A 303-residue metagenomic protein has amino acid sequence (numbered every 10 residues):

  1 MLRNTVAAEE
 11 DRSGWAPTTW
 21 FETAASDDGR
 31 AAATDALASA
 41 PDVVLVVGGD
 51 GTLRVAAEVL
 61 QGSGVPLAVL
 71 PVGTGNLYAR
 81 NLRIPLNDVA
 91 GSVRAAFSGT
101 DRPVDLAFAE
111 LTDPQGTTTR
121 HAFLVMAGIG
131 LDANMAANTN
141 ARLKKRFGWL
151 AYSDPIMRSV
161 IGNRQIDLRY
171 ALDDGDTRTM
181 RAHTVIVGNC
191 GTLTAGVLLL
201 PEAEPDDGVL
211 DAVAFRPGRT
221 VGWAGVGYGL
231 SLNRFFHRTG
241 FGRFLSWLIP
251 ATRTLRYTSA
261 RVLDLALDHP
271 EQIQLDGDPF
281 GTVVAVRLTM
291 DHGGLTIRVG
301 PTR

Functional and structural regions predicted by a protein language model:
M1-V44, R54, R94, R303: ATP/NTP phosphate-donor binding region
L2-N4, R12, T23, Q61-P66 (+1 more regions): Catalytic core of DAGKc-family lipid kinases
G29, G51-A56, L77, V104: Short glycine/serine/threonine-rich phosphate/pyrophosphate-binding segments that cradle anionic phosphate groups
V46-D50: N-terminal glycine-rich "phosphate-gripper" loop used for MgATP/nucleotide binding and carboxylate activation
G128, D132, I186-E202, P279: Glycine-rich phosphate/pyrophosphate-binding beta-alpha loops
L143-A151, A195-G196, P201-A224: Gly/Ser/Thr-rich active-site loops/lids in small-molecule metabolic enzymes that frequently grip phosphoryl groups
D154-I156, Q165-D174, A195-L200, L248-A251 (+1 more regions): Glycine-rich, charged/polar anion/phosphate-binding loops that engage phosphate groups from diverse ligands
L172-D174, E204-P205, A214-R303: ATP/nucleoside-binding phosphotransfer catalytic cores, i.e., glycine-rich phosphate-binding loops
